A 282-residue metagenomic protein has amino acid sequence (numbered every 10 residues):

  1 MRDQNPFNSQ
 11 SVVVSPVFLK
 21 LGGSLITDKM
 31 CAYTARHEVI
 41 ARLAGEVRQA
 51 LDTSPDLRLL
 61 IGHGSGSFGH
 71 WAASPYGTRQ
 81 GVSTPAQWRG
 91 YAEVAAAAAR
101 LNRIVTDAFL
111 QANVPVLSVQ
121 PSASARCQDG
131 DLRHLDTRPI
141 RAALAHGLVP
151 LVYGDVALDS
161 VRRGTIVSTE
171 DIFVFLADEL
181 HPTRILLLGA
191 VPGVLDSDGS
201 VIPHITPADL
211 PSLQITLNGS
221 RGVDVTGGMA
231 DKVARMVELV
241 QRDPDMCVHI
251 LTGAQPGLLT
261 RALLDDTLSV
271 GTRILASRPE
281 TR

Functional and structural regions predicted by a protein language model:
R2-R282: C-terminal catalytic "cap/lid" subdomain
